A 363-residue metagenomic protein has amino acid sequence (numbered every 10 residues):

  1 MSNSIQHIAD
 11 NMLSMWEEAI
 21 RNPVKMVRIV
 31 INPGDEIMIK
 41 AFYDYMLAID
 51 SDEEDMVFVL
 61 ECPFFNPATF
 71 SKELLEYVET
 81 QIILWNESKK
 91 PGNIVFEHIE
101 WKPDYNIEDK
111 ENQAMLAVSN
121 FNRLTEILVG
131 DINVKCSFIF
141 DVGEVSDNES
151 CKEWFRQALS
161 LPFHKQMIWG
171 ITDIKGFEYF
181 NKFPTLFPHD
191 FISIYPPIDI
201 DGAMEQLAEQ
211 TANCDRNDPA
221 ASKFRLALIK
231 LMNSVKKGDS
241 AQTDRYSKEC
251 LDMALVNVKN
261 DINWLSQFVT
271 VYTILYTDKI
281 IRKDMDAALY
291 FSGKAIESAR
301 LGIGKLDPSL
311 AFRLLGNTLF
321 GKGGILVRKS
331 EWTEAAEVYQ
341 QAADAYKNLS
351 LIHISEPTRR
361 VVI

Functional and structural regions predicted by a protein language model:
M1-I127, A203-M204: Extended, compositionally biased accessory segments flanking or bridging domains
I139-W154, L159-P196: Sensor-1/coupling segment of RecA-like P-loop NTPase cores
C214-D218, A254-L265, A299-F312, Y346-L349: Flexible helix-coil transition and linker loops at the boundaries of alpha-helical arrays
I352-I363: Single conserved hydrophobic/aromatic residue that forms the stacking wall/gate of nucleotide- or nucleobase-binding
